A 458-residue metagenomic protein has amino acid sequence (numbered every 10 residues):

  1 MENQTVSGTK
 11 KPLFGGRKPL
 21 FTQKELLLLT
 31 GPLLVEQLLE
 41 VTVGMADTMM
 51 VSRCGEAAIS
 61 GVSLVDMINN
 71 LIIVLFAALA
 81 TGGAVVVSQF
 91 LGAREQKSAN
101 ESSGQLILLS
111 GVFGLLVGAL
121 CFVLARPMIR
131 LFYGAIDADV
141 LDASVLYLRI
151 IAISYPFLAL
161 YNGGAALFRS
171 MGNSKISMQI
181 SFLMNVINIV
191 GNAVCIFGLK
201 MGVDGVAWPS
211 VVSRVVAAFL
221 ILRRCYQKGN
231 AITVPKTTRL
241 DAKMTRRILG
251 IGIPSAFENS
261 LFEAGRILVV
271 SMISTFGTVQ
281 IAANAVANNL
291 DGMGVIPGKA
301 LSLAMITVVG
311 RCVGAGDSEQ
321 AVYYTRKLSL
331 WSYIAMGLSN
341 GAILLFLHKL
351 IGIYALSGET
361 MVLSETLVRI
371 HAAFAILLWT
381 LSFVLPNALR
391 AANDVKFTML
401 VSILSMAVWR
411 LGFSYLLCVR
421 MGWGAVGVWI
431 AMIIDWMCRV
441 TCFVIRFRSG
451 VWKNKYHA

Functional and structural regions predicted by a protein language model:
M1-T30, V87-S154, I196-I253, V309-A375 (+1 more regions): Short alpha-helical transmembrane segments in multi-pass integral membrane proteins
R17-M49, R53-C54, N70-G82, V86 (+5 more regions): N-terminal transmembrane alpha-helices
L28-D47, I150, M184, S213-A217 (+3 more regions): Transmembrane helical elements of multi-pass membrane transporters/channels
Q37-L38, V74, G114, G118 (+12 more regions): Residue-level hotspots within the lipid-embedded alpha helices of multi-pass solute transporters
L38-S60, I129-A138, V194-M201, S260-M293 (+3 more regions): Helix-terminus/linker motif at the lipid-water interface of multi-pass membrane proteins
E56-M67, S144, L148, A207 (+4 more regions): Small-residue hotspots at the loop-to-helix junctions and early N-terminal turns of transmembrane alpha-helices
I59-A119, L158-S177, V270, I281-L347 (+1 more regions): Small-residue-rich hydrophobic transmembrane alpha-helices
A80, I150-R169, S177-N188, V206-I221 (+5 more regions): Short runs within selected transmembrane alpha-helices of multi-pass transporters and secretion channels
